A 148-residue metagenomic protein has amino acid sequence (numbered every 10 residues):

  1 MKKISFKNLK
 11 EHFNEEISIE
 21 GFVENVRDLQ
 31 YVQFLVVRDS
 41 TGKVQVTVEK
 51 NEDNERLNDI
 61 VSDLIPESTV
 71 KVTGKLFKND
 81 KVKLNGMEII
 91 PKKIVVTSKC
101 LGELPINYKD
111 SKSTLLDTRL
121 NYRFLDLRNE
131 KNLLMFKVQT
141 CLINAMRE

Functional and structural regions predicted by a protein language model:
M1-E148: Class II aminoacyl-tRNA synthetase catalytic cores and aaRS-like
